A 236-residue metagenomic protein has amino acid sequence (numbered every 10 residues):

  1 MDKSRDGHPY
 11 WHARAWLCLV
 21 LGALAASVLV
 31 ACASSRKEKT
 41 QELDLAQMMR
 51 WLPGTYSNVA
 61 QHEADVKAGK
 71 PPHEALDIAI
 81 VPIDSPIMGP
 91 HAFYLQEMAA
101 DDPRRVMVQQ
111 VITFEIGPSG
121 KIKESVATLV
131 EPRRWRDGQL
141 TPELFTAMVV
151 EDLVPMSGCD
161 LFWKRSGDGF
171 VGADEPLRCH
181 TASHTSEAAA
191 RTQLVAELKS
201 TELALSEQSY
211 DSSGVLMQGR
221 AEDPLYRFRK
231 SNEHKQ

Functional and structural regions predicted by a protein language model:
S4-V20: Bacterial N-terminal signal peptides that target proteins for export
V30-A31: C-terminal motif of bacterial Sec signal peptides marking the signal peptidase cleavage site
E38-G69, Y94-Q236: Calycin-type beta-barrel ligand-binding domains and close structural analogs
P71-R105: N-terminal glycine/threonine-rich, aromatic-flanked beta-hairpin/loop signature
